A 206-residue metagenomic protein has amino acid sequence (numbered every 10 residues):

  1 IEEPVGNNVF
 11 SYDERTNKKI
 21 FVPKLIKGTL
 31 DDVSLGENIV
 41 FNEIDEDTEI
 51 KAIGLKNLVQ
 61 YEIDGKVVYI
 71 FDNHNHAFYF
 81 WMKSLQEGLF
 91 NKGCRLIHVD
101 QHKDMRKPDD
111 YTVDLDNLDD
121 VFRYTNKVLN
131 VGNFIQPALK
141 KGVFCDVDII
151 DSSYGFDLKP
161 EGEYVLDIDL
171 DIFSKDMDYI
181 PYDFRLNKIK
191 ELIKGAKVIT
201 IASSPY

Functional and structural regions predicted by a protein language model:
I1-Y206: Conserved alpha-helical scaffold segments that buttress catalytic/binding sites
